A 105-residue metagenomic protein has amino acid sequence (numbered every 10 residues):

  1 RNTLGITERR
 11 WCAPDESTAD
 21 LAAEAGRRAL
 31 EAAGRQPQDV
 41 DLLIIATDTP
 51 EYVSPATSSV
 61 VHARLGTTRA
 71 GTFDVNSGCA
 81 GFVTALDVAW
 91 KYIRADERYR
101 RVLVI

Functional and structural regions predicted by a protein language model:
R1-D41: Conserved active-site "lid/cap" helical segment
T3, T7-D20, T47-R101: Conserved catalytic cysteine-centered active-site region of acyl-thioester-dependent Claisen-condensing enzymes
D41-I44, L103: Conserved beta-strand elements of the Class I
